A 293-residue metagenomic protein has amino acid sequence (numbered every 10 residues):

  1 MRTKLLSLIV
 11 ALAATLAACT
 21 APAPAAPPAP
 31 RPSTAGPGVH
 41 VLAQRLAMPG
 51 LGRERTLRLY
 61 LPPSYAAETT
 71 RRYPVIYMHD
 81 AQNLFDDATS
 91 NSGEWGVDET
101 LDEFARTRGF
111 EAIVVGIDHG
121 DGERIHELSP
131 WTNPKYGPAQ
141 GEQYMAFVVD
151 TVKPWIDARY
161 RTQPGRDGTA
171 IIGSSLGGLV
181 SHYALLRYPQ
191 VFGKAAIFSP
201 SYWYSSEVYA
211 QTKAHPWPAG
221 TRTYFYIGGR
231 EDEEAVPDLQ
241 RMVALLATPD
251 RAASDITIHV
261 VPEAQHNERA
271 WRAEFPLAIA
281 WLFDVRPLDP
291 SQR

Functional and structural regions predicted by a protein language model:
M1-I9: Bacterial N-terminal signal peptides that target proteins for export
A23-R293: Non-catalytic cap/lid and distal C-terminal segments of serine-dependent acyl enzymes
